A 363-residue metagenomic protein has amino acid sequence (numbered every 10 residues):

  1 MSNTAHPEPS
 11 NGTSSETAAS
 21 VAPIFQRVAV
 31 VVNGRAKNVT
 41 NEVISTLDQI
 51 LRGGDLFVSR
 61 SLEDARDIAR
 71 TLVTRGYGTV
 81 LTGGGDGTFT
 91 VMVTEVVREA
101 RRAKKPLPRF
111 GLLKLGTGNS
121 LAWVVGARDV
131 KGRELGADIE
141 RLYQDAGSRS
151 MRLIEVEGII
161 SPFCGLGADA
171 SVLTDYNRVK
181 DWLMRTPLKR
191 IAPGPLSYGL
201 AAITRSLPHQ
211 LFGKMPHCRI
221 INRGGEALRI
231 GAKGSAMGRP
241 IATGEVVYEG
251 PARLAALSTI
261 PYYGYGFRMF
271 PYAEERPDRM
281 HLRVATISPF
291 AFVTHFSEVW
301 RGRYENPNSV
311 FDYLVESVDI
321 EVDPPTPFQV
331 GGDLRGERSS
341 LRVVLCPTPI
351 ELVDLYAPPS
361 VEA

Functional and structural regions predicted by a protein language model:
M1-G83, T88-E99, K104, A137 (+2 more regions): ATP/NTP phosphate-donor binding region
S2-G12, E16-A18, V30, I230 (+3 more regions): ATP/nucleoside-binding phosphotransfer catalytic cores, i.e., glycine-rich phosphate-binding loops
A29-V32, K37-N41, S59, K104-R253: Catalytic core of DAGKc-family lipid kinases
D67, V91, S120, S171 (+1 more regions): Phosphate- and divalent-cation-binding pockets in alpha/beta enzyme and binding domains that engage nucleotide-derived
D86, K114, G332: Short, conserved phosphate/pyrophosphate- and ester-handling motifs at nucleotide-, phospho-/glycolipid
G165, D169, A256-P271, L334: Glycine-rich phosphate/pyrophosphate-binding beta-alpha loops
R219, L254-S258, H281-A285: Short, conserved beta-strand edge motifs with alternating hydrophobic and charged residues
